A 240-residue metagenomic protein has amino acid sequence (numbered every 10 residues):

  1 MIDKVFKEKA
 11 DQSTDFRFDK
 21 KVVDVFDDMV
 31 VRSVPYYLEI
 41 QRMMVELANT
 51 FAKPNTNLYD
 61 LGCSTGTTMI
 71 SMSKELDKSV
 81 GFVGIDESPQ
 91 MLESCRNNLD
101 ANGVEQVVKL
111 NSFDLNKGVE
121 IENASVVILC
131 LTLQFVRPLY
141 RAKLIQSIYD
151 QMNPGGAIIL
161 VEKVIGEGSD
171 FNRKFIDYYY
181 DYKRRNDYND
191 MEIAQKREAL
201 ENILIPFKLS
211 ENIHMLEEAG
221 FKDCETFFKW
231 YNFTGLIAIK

Functional and structural regions predicted by a protein language model:
M1-V25: N-terminal, positively charged/glycine-rich alpha-helical extensions of SAM-dependent methyltransferases
Y36-P54: Conserved alpha-helix/loop element of class I SAM-dependent methyltransferases that forms part of the SAM/SAH-binding
N55-S64: Conserved class I S-adenosyl-L-methionine
Y59, T68-K117: Class I SAM-dependent methyltransferase SAM/SAH-binding core
I128: A conserved beta-strand element that flanks and buttresses the S-adenosyl-L-methionine
A142-P154: A short glycine-rich, Lys/Arg-flanked "PGG" loop and its adjoining helix->strand segment in the class I
G155-K163: Conserved beta-strand signature within the Rossmann-like core of class I S-adenosyl-L-methionine
V164-M215: C-terminal alpha-helical "lid/dimerization" subdomain adjacent to the S-adenosyl-L-methionine
